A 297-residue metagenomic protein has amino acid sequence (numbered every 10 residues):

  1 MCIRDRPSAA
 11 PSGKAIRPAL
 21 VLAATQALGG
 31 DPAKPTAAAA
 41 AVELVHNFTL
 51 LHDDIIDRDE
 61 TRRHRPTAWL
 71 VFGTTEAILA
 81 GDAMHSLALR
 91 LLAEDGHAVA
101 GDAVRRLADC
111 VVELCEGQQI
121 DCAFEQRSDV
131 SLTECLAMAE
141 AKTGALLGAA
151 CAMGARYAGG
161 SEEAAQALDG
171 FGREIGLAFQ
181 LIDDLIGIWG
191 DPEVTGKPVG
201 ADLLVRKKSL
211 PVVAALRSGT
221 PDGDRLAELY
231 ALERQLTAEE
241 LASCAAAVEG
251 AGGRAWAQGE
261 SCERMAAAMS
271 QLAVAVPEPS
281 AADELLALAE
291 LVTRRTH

Functional and structural regions predicted by a protein language model:
M1: Sequence context surrounding c-type heme c attachment/ligation sites in exported
R4-R225, A231, W256, C262-E263 (+1 more regions): Mg2+-dependent prenyl diphosphate-binding active-site environment of isoprenoid biosynthetic enzymes
V212, A268, L285: Hydrophobic, well-ordered secondary-structure elements that form the walls of internal hydrophobic environments
G223-L272: Mobile late-domain/C-terminal helix-loop "cap" segments that border catalytic sites or the cytosolic face
R264, E278-H297: Short, amphipathic C-terminal "tail helix"
